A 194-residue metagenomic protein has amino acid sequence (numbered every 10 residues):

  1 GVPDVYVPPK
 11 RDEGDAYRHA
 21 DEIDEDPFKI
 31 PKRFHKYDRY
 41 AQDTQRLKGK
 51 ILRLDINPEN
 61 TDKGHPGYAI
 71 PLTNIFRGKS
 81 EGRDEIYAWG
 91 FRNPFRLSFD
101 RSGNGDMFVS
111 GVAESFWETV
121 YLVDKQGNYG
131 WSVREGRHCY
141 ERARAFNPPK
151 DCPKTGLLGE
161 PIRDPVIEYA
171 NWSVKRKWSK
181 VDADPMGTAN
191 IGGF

Functional and structural regions predicted by a protein language model:
V2-F194: Beta-propeller domain segments
